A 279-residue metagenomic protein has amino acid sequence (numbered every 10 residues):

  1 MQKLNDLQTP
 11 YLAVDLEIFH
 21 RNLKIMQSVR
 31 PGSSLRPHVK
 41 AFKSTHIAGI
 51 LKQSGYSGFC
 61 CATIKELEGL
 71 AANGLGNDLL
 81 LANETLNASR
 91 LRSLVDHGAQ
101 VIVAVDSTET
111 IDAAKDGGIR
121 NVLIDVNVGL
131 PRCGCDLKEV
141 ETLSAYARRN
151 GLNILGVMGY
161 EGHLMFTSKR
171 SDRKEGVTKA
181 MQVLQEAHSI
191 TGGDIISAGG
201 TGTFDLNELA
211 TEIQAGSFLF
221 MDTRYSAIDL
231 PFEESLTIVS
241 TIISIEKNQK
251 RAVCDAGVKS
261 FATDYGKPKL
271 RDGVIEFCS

Functional and structural regions predicted by a protein language model:
M1-V14: Generic N-terminal amphipathic, Lys/Arg-enriched alpha-helix
L16-R21, R30, E66-G69: Active-site anion-handling motifs in enzyme catalytic cores
E17, T108, N127-G129, F218 (+1 more regions): Anionic group-transfer/hydrolysis microenvironments
N22-P31, P37, N77-L86, A147 (+2 more regions): Alpha-helix-loop-beta-strand connector modules within alpha/beta enzyme cores
L35-F166: Active-site-proximal beta-alpha core segment in soluble small-molecule metabolic enzymes
I119-N121, N127-L230: Active-site loop/helix belt of alpha/beta enzymes
G202-E276: Active-site loop ensemble at the mouth of alpha/beta enzyme cores that anchors a bound cofactor
